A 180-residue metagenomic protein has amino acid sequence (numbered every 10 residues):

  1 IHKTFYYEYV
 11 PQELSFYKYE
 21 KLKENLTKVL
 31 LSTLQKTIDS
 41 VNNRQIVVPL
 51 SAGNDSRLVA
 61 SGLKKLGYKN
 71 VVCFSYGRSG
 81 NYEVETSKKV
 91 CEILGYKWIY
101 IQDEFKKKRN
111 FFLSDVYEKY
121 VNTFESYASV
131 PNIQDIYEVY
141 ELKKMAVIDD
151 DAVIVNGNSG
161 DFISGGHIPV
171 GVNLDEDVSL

Functional and structural regions predicted by a protein language model:
I1-Y6: N-terminal glutamine amidotransferase
E8-L180: ATP-dependent adenylate-handling active sites, centered on carboxylate activation for C-N bond formation
